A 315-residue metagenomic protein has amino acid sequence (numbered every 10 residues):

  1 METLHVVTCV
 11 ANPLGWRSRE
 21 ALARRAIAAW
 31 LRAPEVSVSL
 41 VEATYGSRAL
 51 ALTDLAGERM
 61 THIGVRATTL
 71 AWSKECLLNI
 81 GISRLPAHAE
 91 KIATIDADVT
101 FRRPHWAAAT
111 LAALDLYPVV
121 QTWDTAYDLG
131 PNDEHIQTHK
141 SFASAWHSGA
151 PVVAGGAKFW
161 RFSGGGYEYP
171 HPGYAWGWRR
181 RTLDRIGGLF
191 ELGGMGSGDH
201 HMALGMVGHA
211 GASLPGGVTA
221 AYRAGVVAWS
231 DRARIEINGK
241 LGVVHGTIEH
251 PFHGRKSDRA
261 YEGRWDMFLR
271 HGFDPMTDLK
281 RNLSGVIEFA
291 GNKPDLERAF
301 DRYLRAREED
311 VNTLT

Functional and structural regions predicted by a protein language model:
M1-E2, N12-E20, R25-A26, L192-T315: C-terminal catalytic/acceptor-binding lobe
E2-T8, I27-W30, V36-L40, G81: Hydrophobic targeting segments
T8-A28, T44, T68-S73: Active-site beta-to-alpha loop of glycosyltransferases that engages the nucleotide-sugar donor
G15, A29-A33, V41-L52, V99: A conserved acidic beta->alpha catalytic loop
V41, V120-T125, V244, P251: Short glycine/serine/threonine-enriched helix-capping/active-site loop that flanks the nucleotide-sugar donor pocket
T44-A89: Active-site-proximal specificity loops/subdomain of glycosyltransferases
H88-R102, V120: Short beta-strand-to-loop acidic/aromatic patch adjacent to the donor-nucleotide binding site
R102-G208: Conserved catalytic core of nucleotide-sugar-dependent glycosyltransferases
